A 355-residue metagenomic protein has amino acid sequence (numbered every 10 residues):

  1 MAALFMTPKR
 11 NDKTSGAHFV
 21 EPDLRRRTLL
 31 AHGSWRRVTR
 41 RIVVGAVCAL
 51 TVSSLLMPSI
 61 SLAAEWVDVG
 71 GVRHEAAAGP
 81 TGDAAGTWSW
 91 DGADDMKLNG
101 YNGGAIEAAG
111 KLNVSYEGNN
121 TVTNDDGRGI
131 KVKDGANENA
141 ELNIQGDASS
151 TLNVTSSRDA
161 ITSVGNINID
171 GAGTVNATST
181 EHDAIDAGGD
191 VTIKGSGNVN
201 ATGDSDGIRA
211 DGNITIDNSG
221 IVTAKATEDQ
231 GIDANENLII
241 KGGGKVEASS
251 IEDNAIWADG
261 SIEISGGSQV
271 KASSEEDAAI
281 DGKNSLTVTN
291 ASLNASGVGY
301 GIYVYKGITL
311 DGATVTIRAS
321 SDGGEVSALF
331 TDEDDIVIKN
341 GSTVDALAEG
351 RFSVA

Functional and structural regions predicted by a protein language model:
M1-G45: Bacterial Sec-dependent N-terminal signal peptides
A2-P8, I60-A355: A composition-driven surface/loop motif
D23, H32-S34, V52, I214 (+2 more regions): Residue-level recognition of conserved structural "scaffold" positions that shape functional pockets and channels
V52-S61: C-terminal segment of classical bacterial N-terminal signal peptides
